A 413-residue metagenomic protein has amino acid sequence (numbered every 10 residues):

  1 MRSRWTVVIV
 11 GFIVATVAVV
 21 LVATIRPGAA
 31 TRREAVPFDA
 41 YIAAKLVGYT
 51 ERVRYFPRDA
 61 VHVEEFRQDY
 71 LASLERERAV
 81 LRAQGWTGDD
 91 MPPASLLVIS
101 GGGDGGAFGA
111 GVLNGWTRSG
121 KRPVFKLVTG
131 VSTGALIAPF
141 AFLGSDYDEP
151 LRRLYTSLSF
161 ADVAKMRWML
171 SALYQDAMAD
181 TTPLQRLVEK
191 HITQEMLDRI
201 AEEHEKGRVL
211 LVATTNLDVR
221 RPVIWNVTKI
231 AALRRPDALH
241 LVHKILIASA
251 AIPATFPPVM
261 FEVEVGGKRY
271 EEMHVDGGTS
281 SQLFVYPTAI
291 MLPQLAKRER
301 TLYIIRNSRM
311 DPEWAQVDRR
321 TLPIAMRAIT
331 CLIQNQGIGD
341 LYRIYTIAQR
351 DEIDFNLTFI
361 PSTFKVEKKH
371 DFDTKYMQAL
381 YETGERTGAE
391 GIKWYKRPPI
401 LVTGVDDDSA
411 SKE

Functional and structural regions predicted by a protein language model:
R2-L127, F142-E413: Patatin-like phospholipase
D104, S132-T133: Active-site loop->helix "elbow" adjoining a glycine-rich segment at hydrolase catalytic centers
I137-F140: Hydrolases whose catalytic domains are alpha/beta-hydrolase-1, hotdog thioesterase, or metallo-beta-lactamase-like
